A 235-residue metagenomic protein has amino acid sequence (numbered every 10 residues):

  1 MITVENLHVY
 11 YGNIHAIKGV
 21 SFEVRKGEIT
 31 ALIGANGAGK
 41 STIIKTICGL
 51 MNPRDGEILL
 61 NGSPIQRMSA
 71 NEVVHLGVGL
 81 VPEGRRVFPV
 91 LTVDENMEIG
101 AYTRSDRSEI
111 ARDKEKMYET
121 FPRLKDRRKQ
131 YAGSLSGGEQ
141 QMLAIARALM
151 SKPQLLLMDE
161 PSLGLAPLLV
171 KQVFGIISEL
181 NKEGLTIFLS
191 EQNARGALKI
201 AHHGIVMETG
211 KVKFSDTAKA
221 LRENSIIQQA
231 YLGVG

Functional and structural regions predicted by a protein language model:
M1-G235: Glycine-rich phosphate-binding loops of nucleotide-dependent enzymes
